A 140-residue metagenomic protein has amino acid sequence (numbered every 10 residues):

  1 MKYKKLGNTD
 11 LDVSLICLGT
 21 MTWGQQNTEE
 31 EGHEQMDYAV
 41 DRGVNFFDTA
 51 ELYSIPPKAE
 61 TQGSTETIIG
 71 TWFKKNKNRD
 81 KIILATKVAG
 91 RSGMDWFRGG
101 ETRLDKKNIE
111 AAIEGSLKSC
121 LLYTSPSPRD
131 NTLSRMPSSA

Functional and structural regions predicted by a protein language model:
M1-I83: N-terminal binding-site loop/beta-alpha segment at the start of enzyme catalytic domains that lines or forms
M21-E29, W96-K107: Active-site mouth loops of central-metabolism enzymes
T22, E51-Y53, V88-S92, R129: Active-site-proximal loop/turn and secondary-structure-junction residues that shape catalytic pockets, frequently
T28-A39, D105-K118: Short, acidic/polar
I68-W72, K87, N108, A112-G115: Generic beta-strand or strand-like secondary-structure segments
N76-N78, S119-L122: A structural motif corresponding to the C-terminal end of an alpha-helix and its immediate exit/capping segment
Y123-D130: Conserved small/polar residues in nucleotide/adenosyl-binding loops
S134-A140: Hydrophobic alpha-helical segments, chiefly the membrane-spanning helices and signal/signal-anchor peptides
